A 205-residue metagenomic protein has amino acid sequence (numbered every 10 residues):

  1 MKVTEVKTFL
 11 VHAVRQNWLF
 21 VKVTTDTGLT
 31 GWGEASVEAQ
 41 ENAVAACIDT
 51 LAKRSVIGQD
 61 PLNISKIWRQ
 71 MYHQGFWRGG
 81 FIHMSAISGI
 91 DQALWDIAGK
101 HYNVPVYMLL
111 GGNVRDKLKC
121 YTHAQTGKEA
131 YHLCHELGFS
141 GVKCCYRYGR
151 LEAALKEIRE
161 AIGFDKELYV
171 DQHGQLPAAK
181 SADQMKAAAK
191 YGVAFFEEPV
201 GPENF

Functional and structural regions predicted by a protein language model:
M1-W32, S36-V37: Structured beta-strand/loop patches that form or line metal/cofactor-binding pockets in enzymes
V3, G28, A52, I90 (+4 more regions): Conserved, mostly hydrophobic/aromatic
E5, V11-A13, G58, Q92 (+4 more regions): Generic structural "secondary-structure junction" signal
Q16, A43, C47, Q59-L62 (+8 more regions): Conserved active-site and cofactor/substrate-binding residues in soluble primary-metabolism enzymes
D26-H101: Metal- or metallocofactor-binding catalytic centers and their adjacent structured scaffolds across diverse enzyme
T50, G89, D96-I97, M108 (+3 more regions): Alpha-helical scaffold segments in soluble metabolic enzymes
D91-H123: Glycine-rich, aromatic-flanked loop segments that form ligand/cofactor-binding clefts across common enzyme folds
G111-F205: Metal-dependent enolase-superfamily TIM-barrel catalytic cores that perform enediolate-based chemistry
